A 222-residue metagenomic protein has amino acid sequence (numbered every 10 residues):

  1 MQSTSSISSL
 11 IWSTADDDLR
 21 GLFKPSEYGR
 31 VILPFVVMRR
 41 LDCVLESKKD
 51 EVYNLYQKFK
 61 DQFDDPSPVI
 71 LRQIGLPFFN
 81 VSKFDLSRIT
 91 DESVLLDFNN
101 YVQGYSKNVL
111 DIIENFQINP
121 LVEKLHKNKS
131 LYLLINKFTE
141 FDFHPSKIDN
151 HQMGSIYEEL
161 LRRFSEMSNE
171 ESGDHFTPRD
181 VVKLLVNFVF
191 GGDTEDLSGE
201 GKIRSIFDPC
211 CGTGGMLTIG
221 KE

Functional and structural regions predicted by a protein language model:
M1-T194: Non-catalytic, mostly N-terminal accessory regions of nucleic-acid modification and defense proteins
S172-E222: Conserved S-adenosyl-L-methionine
